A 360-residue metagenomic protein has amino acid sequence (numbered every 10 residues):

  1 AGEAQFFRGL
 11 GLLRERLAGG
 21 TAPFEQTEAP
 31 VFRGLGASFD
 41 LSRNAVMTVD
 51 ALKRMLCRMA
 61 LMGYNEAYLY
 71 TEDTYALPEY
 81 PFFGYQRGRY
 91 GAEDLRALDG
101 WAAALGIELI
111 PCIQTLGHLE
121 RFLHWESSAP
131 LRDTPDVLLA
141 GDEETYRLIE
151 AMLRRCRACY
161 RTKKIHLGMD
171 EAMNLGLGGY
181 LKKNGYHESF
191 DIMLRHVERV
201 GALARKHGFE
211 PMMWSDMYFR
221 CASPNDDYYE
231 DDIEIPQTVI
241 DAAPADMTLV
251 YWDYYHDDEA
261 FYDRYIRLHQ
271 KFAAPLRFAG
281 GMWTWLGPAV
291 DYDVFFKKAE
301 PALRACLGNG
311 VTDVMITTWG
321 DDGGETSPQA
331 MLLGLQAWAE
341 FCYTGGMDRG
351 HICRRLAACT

Functional and structural regions predicted by a protein language model:
A1-R205, M212, R277-G280, W285 (+2 more regions): Feature activates predominantly on carbohydrate-active enzymes
E3, E15-A18, P23, C57 (+5 more regions): Substrate-binding groove of N-acetylhexosamine-processing glycoside hydrolases
